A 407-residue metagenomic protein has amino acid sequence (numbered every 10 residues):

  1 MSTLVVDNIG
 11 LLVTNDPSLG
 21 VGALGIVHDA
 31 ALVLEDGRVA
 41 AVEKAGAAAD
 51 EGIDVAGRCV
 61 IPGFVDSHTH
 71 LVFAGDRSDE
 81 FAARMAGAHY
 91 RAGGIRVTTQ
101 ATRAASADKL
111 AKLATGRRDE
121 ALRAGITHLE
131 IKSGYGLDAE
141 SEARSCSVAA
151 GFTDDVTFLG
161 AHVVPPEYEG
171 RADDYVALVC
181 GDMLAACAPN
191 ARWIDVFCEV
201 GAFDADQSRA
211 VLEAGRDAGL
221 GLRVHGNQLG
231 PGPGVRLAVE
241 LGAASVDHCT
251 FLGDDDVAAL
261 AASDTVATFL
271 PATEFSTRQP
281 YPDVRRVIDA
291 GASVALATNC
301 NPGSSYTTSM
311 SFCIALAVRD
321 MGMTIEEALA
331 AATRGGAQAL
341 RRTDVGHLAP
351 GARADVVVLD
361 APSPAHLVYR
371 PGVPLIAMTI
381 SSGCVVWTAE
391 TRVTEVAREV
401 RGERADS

Functional and structural regions predicted by a protein language model:
M1-A47, H366: N-terminal metal-binding scaffold of metallo-dependent hydrolase/deaminase domains
V5, D50-D54, V156, T379: Conserved beta-strand scaffold positions in the cores of enzyme catalytic domains, especially in NTP/NDP-utilizing
I9, L32, G37, G57 (+14 more regions): Divalent metal-coordination and catalytic microenvironments
V55-L113: Metal-associated gating/positioning segment near the N- to mid-region
R96-T115, D119, T127-P233: Metal-coordinating catalytic core of metallo-dependent amide/deamination hydrolases
L122, C180, C187, R216 (+3 more regions): Non-catalytic positions within long, well-ordered alpha-helices that form the structural scaffold/packing of enzyme
G221, P231-H347, L359-A365, R370-G372 (+2 more regions): Active-site-adjacent C-terminal substructures of enzyme catalytic domains
